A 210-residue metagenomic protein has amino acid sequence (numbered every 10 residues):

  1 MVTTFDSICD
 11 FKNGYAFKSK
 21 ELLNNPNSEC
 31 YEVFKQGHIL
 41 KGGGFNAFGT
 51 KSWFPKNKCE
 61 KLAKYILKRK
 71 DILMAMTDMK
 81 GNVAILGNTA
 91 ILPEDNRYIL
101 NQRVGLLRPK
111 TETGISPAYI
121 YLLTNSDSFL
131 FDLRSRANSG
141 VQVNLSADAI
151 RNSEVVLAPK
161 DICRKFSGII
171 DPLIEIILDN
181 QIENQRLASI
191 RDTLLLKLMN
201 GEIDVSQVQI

Functional and structural regions predicted by a protein language model:
M1-S19, N152, K160-V205: Non-catalytic DNA-recognition/assembly elements of restriction-modification systems
M1-T3, V104-S116, L130, V143-I176: Proline-centric
D6-N25, E32, G37-K80: Sequence-specific dsDNA recognition surfaces
K35, L62-N125, S139-V141, S146-D148: A short beta-sheet element
